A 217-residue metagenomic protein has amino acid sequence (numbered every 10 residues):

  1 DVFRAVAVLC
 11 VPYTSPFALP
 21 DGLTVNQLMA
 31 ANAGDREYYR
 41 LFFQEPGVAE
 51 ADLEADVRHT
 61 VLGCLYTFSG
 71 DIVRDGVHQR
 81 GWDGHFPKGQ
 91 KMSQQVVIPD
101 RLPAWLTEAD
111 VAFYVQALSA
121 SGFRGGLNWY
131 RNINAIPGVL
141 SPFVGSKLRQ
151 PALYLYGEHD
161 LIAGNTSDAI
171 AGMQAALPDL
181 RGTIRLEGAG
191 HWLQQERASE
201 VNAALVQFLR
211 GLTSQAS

Functional and structural regions predicted by a protein language model:
V2-R181, V206: Flexible "cap/lid" subdomain of the alpha/beta-hydrolase fold that forms the substrate-access gate
L180-S217: Catalytic active-site module of serine/aspartate enzymes centered on a nucleophile-bearing elbow/loop
